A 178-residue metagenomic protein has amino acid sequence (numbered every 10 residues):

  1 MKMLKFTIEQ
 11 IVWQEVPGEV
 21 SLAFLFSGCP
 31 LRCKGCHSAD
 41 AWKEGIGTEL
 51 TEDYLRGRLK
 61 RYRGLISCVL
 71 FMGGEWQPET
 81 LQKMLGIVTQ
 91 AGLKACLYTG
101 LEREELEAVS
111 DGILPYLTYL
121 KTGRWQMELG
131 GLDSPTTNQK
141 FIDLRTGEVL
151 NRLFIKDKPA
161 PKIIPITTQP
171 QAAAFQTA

Functional and structural regions predicted by a protein language model:
M1-L25, P30, S38-E44, F175-A178: N-terminal [4Fe-4S]-dependent radical SAM core
F24, C33, L120: Conserved, mostly hydrophobic/aromatic
C33-A41, R63-I66: Short, basic/glycine-rich phosphate-binding loops at helix/coil junctions that contact nucleotide phosphates
K43-G57, W76-L114: Canonical radical SAM enzyme core domain
R56-R63, E107-L129: Structural recognition of alpha->loop->beta junctions
L65-V88, T137, R145: Conserved glycine-rich "GG(E/T)P / GGGxP" loop and the immediately following alpha-helix in the radical SAM core
L117-A178: Classical nucleotidyltransferase
